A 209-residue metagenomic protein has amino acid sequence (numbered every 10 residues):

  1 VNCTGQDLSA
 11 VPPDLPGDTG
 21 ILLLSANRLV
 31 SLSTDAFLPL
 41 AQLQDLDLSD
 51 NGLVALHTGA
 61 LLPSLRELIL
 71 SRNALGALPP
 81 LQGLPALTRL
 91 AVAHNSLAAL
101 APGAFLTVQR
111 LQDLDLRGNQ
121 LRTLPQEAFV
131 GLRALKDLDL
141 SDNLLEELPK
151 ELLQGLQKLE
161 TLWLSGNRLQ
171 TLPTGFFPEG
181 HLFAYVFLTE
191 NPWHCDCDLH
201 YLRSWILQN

Functional and structural regions predicted by a protein language model:
V1-A26, V30-D50, A55, L65-S71 (+1 more regions): The feature captures the LRR N-terminal capping module
Q6, L24-N27, L48-N51, L70-N73 (+5 more regions): Consensus "Asn ladder" position of solenoid repeat domains
S9, V30, V54, G76 (+7 more regions): Leucine-rich repeat
P13-P16, A36-F37, T58-L62, L81-L84 (+4 more regions): Hydrophobic anchor residues at the C-terminal helix/turn of individual leucine-rich repeat
L22, L43-L48, L68, L87-V92 (+3 more regions): Hydrophobic packing within well-folded, soluble alpha/beta domains
K136-D137, D142, E146-K150, L156-N209: Leucine-rich repeat domain C-terminal region
